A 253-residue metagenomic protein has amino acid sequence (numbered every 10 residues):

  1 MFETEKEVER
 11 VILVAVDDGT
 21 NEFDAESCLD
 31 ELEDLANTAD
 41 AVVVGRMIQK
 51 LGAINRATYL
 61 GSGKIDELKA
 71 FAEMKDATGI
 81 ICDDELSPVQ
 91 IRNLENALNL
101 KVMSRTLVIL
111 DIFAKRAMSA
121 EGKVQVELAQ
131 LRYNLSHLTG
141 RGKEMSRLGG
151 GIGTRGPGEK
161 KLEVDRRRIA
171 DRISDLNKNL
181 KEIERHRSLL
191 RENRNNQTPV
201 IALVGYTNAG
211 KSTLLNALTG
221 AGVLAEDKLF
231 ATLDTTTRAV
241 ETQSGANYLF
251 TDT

Functional and structural regions predicted by a protein language model:
M1-D111: N-terminal accessory targeting/assembly segments
T4-V11, R141-T253: Conserved G1/Walker A P-loop phosphate-binding module
G19-D24, I54-T58, R116-E121, K160-K161 (+1 more regions): Flexible beta-alpha connector loops of hexameric P-loop NTPases
L32, L131, I169: A residue-level signal for conserved active-site and pocket-lining positions in enzyme catalytic cores
V108-A129: Short alpha-helix plus adjacent loop in nuclease-associated cores
Q125, A129-R147: Interdomain "pre-motor" coupling segment immediately N-terminal to P-loop NTPase/helicase cores
